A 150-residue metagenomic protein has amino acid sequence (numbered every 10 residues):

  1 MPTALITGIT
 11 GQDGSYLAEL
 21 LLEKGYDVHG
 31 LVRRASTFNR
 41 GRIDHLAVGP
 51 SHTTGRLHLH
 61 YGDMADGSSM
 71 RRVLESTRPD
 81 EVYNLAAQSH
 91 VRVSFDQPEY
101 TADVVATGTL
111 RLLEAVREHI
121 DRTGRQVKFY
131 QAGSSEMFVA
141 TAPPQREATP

Functional and structural regions predicted by a protein language model:
M1-P150: N-terminal Rossmann-like NAD(P)+-binding domain of SDR-like oxidoreductases, especially those catalyzing
